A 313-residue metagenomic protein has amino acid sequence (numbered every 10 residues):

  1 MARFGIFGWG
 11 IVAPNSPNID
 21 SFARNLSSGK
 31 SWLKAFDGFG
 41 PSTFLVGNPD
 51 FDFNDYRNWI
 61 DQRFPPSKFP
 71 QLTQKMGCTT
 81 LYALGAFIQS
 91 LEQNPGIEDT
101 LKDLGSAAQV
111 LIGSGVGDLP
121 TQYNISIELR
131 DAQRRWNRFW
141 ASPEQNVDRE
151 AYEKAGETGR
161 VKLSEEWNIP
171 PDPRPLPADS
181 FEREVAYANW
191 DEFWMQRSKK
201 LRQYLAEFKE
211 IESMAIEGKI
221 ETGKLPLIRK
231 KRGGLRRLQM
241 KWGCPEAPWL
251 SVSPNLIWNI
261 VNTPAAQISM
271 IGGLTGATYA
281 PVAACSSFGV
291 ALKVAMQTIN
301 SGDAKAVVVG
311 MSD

Functional and structural regions predicted by a protein language model:
M1-G276, N300: Conserved "HGTGT" condensation-loop signature of ketosynthase/thiolase-family condensing enzymes that catalyze
D37, K305-D313: Acyl-CoA/ACP chain-elongation machinery
A86, A291-V294: Well-ordered alpha-helical segments embedded in enzymatic catalytic cores
S114, A283, G310-M311: Glycine-rich, histidine-containing beta strand-loop boundary motifs that form or position
A277-V282: Short loop-beta-helix segment that forms the pyridoxal 5′-phosphate
F288: Short conserved active-site loop signatures built around small residues
K293-T298, G302: Short helices/loops that flank or line small-molecule/ion binding pockets
